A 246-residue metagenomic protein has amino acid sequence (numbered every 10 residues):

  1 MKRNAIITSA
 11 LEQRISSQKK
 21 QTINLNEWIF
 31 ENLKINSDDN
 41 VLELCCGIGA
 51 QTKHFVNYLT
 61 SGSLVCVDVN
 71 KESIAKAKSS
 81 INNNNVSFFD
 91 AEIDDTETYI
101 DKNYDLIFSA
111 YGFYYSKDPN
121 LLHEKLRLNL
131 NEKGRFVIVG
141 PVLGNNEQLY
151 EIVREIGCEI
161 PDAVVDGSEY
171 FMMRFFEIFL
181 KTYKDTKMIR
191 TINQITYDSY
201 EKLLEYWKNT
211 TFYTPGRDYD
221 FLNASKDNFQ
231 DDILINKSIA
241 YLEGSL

Functional and structural regions predicted by a protein language model:
M1-I35, A50-H54: Conserved class I S-adenosyl-L-methionine
D38: Phosphate-coordination loops involved in phosphoryl transfer and adenosine-cofactor binding
L42, I48-T96: Class I SAM-dependent methyltransferase SAM/SAH-binding core
A50, E169-E177, D185-L246: Conserved Class I S-adenosyl-L-methionine
T98-I107: A short acidic, Gly/Pro-enriched loop at the edge of an enzyme's catalytic core that lines a small-molecule cofactor
L106-P119: A short SAM/SAH-binding and catalytic strip from SAM-dependent methyltransferases
N120-R135: A short glycine-rich, Lys/Arg-flanked "PGG" loop and its adjoining helix->strand segment in the class I
V137-E159: Conserved class I S-adenosyl-L-methionine
